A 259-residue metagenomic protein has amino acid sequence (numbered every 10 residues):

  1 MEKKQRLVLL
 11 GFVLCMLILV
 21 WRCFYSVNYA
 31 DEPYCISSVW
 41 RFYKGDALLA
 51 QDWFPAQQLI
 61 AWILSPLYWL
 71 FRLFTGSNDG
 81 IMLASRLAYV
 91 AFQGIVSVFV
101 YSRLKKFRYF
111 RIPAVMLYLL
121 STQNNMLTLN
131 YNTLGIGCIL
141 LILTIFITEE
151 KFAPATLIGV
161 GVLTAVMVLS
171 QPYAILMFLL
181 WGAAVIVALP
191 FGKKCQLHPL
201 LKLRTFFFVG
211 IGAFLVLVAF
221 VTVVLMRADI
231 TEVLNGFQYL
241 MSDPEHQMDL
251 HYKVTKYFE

Functional and structural regions predicted by a protein language model:
E2, T148, M177-F214: Perimembrane helix-loop-helix junctions
E2-E32, I211-A228: Transmembrane signal-anchor helices characteristic of membrane glycosylation enzymes that use polyprenol
C23-W40, K44-L67, T75, D79: Extracytoplasmic catalytic/substrate-binding loops of multi-pass membrane glycan-assembly enzymes
I95-L120: Transmembrane-helix signature of polytopic, membrane-embedded enzymes that assemble or transfer cell-envelope glycans
Y109, I145-V166, P199-K202, F206-F208: Short hydrophobic alpha-helices at membrane interfaces in multi-pass membrane enzymes
T122-Q123, T156-A183, F214-L215: Membrane-interface alpha helices of multi-pass inner-membrane proteins
N125-I136: Short acidic/glycine- and proline-prone juxtamembrane loop motifs at membrane-interface regions of multi-pass membrane
R204-E259: Membrane-lumen/periplasm interface segments of specific transmembrane helices in polyprenyl phosphate-linked
